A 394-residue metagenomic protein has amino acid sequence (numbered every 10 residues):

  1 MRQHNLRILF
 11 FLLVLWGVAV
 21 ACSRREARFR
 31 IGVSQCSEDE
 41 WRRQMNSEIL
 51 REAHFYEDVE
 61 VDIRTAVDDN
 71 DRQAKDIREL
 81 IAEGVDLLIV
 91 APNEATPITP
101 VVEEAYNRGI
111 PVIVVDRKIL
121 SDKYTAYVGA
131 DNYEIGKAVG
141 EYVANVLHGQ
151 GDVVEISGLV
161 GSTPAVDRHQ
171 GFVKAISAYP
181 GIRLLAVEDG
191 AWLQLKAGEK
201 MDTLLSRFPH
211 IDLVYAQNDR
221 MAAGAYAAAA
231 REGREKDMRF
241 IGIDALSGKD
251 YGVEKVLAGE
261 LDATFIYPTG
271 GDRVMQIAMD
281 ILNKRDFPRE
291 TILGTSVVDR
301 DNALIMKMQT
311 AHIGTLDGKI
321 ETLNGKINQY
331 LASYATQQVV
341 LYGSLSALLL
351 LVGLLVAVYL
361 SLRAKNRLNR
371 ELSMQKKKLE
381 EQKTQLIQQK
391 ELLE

Functional and structural regions predicted by a protein language model:
I31, Q35, I49, A138-P180 (+3 more regions): An alpha-beta-alpha
G32-E48, E52, Y56, D62-R72 (+2 more regions): Extracytoplasmic "Venus flytrap"
W41-F55, V59, I135-V139, T163-I182 (+3 more regions): Short, solvent-exposed amphipathic alpha-helices that sit in or adjacent to ligand/effector-binding or catalytic
Q73, V128-V153, K196-G198, S247-G252 (+1 more regions): Hydrophobic alpha-helical segments within soluble ligand-binding/sensing domains
L87-Y106, F172, A186, G190-D250 (+1 more regions): Hydrophobic alpha-helical
A95-E134, N145, D152, G158 (+1 more regions): Flexible loop/hinge segments that line or gate small-molecule binding clefts
V160, P164, I176, G271-S346: Hinge/cleft segment of the Venus flytrap/periplasmic-binding protein
I327-L386: Alpha-helical transmembrane signal-anchor helices
